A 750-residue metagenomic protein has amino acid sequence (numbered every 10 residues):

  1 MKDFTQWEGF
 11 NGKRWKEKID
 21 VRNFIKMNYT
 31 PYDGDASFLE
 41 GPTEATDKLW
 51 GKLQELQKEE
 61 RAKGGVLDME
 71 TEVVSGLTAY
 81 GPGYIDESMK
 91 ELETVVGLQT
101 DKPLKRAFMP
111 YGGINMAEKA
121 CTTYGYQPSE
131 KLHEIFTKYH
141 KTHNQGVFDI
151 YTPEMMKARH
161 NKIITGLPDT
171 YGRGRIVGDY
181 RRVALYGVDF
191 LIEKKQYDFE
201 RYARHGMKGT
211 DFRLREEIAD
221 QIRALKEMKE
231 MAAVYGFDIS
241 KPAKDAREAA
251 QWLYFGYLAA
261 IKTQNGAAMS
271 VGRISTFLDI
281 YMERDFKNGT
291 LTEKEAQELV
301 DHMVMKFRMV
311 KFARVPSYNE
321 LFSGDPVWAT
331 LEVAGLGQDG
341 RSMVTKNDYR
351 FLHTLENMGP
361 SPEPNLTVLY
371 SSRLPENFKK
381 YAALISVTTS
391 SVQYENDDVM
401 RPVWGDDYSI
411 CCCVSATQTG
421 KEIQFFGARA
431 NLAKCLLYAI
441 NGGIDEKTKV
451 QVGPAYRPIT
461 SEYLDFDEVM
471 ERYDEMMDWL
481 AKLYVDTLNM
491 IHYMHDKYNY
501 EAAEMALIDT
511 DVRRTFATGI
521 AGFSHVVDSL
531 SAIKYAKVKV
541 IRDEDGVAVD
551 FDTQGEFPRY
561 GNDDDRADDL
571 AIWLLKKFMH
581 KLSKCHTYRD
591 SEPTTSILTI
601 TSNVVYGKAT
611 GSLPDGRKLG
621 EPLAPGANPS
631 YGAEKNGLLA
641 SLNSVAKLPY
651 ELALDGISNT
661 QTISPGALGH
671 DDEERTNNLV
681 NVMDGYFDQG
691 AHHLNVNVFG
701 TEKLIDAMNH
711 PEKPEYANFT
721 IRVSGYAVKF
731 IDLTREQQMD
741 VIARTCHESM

Functional and structural regions predicted by a protein language model:
K2-M750: Conserved catalytic cores of very large enzyme subunits
